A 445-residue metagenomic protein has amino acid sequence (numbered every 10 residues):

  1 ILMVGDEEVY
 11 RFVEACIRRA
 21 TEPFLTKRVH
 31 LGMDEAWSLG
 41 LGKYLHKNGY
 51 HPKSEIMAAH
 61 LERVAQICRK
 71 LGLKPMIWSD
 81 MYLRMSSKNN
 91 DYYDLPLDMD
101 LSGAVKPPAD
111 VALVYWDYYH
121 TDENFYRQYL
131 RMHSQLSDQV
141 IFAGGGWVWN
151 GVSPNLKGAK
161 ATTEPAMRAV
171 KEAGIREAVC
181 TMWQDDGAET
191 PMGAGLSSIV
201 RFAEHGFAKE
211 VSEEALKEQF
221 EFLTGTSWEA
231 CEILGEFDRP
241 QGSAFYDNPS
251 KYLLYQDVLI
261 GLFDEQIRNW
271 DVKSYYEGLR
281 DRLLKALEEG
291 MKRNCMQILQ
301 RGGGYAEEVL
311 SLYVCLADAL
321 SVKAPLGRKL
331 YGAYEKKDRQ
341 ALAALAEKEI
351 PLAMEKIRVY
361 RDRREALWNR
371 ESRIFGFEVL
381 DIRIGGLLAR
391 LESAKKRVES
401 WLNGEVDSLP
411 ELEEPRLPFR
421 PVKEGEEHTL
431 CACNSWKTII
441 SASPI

Functional and structural regions predicted by a protein language model:
I1-G5: Substrate-binding/active-site clefts of carbohydrate-active enzymes
E7-V29, E35, H46-I445: Substrate-binding groove of N-acetylhexosamine-processing glycoside hydrolases
W37-K43: Short acidic/His/Gly/Ser-rich catalytic and metal-binding motifs that mark active-site loops of diverse hydrolases
